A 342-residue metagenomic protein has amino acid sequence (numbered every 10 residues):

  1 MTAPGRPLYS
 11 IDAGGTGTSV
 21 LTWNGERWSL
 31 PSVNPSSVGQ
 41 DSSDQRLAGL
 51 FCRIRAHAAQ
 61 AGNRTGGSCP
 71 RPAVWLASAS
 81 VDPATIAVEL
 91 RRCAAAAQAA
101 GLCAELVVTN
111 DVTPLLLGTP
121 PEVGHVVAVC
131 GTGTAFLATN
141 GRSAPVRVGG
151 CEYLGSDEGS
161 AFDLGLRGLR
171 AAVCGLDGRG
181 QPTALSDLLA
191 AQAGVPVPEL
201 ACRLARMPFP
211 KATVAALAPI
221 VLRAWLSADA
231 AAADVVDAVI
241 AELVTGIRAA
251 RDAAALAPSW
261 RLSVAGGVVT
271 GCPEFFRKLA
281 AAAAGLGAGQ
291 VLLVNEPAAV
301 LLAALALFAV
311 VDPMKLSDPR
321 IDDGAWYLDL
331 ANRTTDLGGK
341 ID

Functional and structural regions predicted by a protein language model:
M1-P70, G118-V126, R170-D342: ATP-binding/phosphotransfer module of carbohydrate and carboxylate kinases, centering on a glycine-rich
S10, T109, V129: Generic enzyme active-site microenvironment
G15, P114, T134: Short, glycine/acidic-enriched loop or turn micro-motifs at the edges of active sites
I54-V108, L117-P121: Short beta-strand-loop/turn "lid" adjacent to the catalytic site in phosphate-handling enzymes
W75-D82, C130-T132, W260-G271: Glycine-rich beta-strand-to-loop/alpha-helix junction loops that act as flexible
A97-A100, S143-E152, A281-Q290: Glycine/charged-rich beta-loop-alpha catalytic/anionic-binding loops adjacent to active sites
V108-N110, N295: Short loop/edge segments at beta-strand edges and connector loops that shape dinucleotide/nucleotide cofactor-binding
V123-G175, R179, D336-G338, D342: Glycine-rich phosphate-binding loop of actin/hexokinase-like ATP-binding domains
